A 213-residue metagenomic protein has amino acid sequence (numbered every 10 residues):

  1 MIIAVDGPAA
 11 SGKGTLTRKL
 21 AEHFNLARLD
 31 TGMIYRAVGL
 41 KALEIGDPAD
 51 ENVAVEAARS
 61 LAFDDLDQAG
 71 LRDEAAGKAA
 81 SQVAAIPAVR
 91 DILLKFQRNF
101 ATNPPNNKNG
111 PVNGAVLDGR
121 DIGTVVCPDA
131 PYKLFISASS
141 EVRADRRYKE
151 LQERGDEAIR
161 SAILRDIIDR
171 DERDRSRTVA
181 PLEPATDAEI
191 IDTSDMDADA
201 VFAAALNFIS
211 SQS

Functional and structural regions predicted by a protein language model:
V5: Hydrophobic anchor at the beta1->P-loop junction of P-loop NTPases
A10: Walker A (P-loop) phosphate-binding loop of P-loop NTPases
K13: Conserved lysine of the Walker
L16: Hydrophobic positions on the alpha1 helix immediately C-terminal to the Walker A/P-loop
A21-D30, E44-P48: Post-Walker A helix-loop "phosphate-sensing" segment adjacent to the P-loop in P-loop NTPases
I34-G114, T124, E141-D145, K149 (+3 more regions): ATP-dependent small-molecule kinase phosphotransfer cores that center on conserved nucleotide phosphate-binding segments
Y132, E183-A198: Phosphate-binding beta-loop-alpha motif at adenosine-nucleotide cofactor sites
